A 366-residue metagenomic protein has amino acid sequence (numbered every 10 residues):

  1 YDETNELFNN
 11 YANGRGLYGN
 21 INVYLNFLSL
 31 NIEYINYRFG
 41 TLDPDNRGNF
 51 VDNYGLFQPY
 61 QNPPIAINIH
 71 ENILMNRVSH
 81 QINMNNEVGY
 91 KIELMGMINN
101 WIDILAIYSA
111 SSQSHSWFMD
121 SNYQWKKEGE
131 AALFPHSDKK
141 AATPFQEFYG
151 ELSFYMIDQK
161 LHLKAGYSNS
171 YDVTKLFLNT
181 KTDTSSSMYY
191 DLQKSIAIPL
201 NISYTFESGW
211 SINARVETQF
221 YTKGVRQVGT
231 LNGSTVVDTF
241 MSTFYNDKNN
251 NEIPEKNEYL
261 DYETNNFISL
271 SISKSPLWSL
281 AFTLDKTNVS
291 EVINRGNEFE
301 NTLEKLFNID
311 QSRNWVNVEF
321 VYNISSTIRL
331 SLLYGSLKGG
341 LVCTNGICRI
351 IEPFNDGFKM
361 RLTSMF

Functional and structural regions predicted by a protein language model:
Y1-F366: Exposed, low-structure sequence patches enriched in small/polar residues
